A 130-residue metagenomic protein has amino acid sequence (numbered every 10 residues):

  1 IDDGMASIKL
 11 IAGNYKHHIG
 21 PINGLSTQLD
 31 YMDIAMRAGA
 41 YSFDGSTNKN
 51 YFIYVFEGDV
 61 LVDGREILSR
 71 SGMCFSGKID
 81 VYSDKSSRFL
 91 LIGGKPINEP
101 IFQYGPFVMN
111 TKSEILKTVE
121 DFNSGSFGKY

Functional and structural regions predicted by a protein language model:
I1-Y130: Jelly-roll (double-stranded beta-helix
